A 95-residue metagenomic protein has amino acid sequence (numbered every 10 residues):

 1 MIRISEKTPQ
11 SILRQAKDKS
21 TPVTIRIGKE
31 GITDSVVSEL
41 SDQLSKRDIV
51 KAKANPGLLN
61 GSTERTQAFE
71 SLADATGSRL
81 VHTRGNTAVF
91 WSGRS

Functional and structural regions predicted by a protein language model:
M1-S95: Positively charged, polar, low-complexity stretches
